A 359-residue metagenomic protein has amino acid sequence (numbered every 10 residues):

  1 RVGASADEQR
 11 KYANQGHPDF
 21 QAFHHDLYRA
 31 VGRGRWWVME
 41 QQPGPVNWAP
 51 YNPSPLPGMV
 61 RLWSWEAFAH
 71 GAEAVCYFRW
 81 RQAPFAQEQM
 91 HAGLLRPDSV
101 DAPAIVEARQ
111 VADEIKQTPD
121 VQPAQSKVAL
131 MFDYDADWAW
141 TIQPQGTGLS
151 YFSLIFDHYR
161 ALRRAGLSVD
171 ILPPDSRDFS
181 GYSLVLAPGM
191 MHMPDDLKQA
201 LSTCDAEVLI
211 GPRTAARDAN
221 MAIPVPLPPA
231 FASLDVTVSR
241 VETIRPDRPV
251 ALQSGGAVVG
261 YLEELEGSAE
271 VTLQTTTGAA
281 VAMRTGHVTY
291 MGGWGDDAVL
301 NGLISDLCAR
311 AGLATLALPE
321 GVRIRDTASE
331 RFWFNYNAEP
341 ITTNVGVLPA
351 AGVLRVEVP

Functional and structural regions predicted by a protein language model:
R1-F152, S239-Q253, L273-Q274: Hydrophobic targeting/anchoring helices
G3-S5, G44-W48, Q82-Q87, A136-A139 (+6 more regions): Flexible loop/turn segments at secondary-structure boundaries
R33-W36, G71-V75, A165-S168, G181-Y182 (+1 more regions): Loop/turn elements at helix/coil->beta-strand transitions in domains of secreted/extracellular proteins
N52-S54, Q89-L94, D178-P188, I223-L227: Short low-complexity, flexible loop/linker segments enriched in glycine and/or proline with clustered acidic
W80, D133, P174, R213 (+1 more regions): Cofactor-binding loop segments of dinucleotide-utilizing enzymes, especially the Rossmann-like FAD- and NAD(P)+-binding
H158-F179: A short, well-structured beta->alpha microelement
P188-P359: A conserved amphipathic helix/loop scaffold that creates a polar/acidic microenvironment used either to coordinate
